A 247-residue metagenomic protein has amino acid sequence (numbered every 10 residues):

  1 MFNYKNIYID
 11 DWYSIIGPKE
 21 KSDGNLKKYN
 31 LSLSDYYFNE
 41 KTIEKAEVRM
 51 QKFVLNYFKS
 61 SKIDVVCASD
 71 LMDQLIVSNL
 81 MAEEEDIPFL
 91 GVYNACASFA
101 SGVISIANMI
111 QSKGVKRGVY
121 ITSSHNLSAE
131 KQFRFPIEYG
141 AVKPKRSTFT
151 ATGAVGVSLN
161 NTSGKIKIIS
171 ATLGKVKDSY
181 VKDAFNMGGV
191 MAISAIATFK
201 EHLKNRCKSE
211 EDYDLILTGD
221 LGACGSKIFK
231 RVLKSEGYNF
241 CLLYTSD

Functional and structural regions predicted by a protein language model:
M1-C67, L71-E84, S194-E210, C224-I228 (+1 more regions): Conserved active-site "lid/cap" helical segment
M1-N3, M81-E84, S98, I110-G114 (+4 more regions): Solvent-exposed alpha-helices and their adjacent loops that cap or buttress functional pockets in soluble metabolic
L26, S78-P88, I110-S112, F133-V142 (+1 more regions): A glycine- and small-aliphatic-rich helix-loop capping segment at beta-alpha/alpha-beta transitions that lines
D70-Q74, C96-A97, T122-S128, G174-V176: Acidic, glycine-rich active-site loops and adjacent beta-strand->loop/helix elements that engage anionic groups
V92-Y120, V157-L159, I193: Active-site-proximal alpha-helical scaffold in enzymes
G114-T148, T152-N161, I168: Internal, conserved structured core segments that host functional sites
F133-A154, K175-E201: Active-site glycine-rich loop that binds ribose-phosphate moieties when present
Y244-D247: Conserved small/polar residues in nucleotide/adenosyl-binding loops
